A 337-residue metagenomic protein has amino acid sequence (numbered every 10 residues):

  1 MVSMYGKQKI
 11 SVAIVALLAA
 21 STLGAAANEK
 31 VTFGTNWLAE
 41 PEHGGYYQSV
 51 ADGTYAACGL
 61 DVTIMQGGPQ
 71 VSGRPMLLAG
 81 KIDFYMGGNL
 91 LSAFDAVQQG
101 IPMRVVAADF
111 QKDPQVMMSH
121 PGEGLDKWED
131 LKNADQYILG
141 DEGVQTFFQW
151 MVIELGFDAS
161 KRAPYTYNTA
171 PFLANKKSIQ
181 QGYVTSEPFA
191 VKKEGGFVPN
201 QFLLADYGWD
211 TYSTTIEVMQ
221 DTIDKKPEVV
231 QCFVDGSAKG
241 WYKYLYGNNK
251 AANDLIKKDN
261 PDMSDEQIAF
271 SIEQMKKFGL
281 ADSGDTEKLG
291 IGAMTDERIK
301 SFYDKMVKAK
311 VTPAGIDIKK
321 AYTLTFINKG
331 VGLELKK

Functional and structural regions predicted by a protein language model:
V2-A13: Bacterial N-terminal signal peptides that target proteins for export
A13-T22: Bacterial N-terminal signal peptides
A25-A27: Boundary at the C-terminal end of the N-terminal hydrophobic targeting segment
E29-Y165, T169-A174, S178-G182, F202 (+1 more regions): Short, glycine-/small- and polar/acidic-enriched structural segments that line small-molecule recognition paths
T63, V71-S72, A205-D206, A269-K276 (+1 more regions): Short linear loop/turn motifs
L91, Y167-S264: Pocket-lining segment of extracytoplasmic ligand-binding domains
K226-V311: Secondary-structure end/capping motifs
D296-K337: Conserved C-terminal helix/tail region of periplasmic/extracytoplasmic solute-binding proteins
